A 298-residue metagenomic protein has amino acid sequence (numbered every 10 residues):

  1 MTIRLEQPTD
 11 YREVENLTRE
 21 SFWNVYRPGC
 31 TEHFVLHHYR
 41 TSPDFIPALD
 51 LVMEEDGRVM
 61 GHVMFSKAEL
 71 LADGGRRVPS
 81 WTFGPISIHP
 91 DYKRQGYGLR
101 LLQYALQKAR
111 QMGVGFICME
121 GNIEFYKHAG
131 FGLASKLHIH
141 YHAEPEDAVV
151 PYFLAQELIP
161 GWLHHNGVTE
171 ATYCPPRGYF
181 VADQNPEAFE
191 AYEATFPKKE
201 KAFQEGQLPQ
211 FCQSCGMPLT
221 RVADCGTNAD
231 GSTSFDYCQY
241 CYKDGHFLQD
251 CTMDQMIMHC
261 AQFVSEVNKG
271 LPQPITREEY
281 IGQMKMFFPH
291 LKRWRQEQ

Functional and structural regions predicted by a protein language model:
T2-V14: A short beta-loop-alpha structural element at the N-terminal edge of CoA-dependent acyl/N-acetyltransferase catalytic
E15, F22-M64, E69: Active-site rim helix/loop that mediates acceptor-substrate recognition in acyltransferases
P85-K93: A short, internal acetyl-CoA/4′-phosphopantetheine-binding micro-motif in the GNAT/acyltransferase core
Y92, G96-Y104, V114: Conserved acetyl-CoA pyrophosphate-binding loop and the N-cap/start of the following alpha-helix in GNAT-like
Q111-V114, G121-D147: Conserved active-site alpha-helix within GNAT-family acetyltransferase domains
H140-E190: C-terminal "cap" of GNAT-fold acetyltransferases
C212-C215, C238: Short cysteine-rich clusters marking metal-coordination/redox-active sites
C225-F235: Short linker/helix segments within small regulatory modules
